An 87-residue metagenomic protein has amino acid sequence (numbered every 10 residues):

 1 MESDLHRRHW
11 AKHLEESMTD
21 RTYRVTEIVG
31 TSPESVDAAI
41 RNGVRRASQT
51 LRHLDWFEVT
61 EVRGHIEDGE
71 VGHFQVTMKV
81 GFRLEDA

Functional and structural regions predicted by a protein language model:
E2-L5, S48-Q49, I66, F74: Alpha-helical protein-protein interaction elements
E2-S17: Short, Lys/Arg-enriched N-terminal segments with co-localized hydrophobic residues within the first ~10-30 amino acids
H6-R8, D20-Y23, R45, L51 (+2 more regions): Short, intrinsically disordered low-complexity segments
H13, E27-G30, G69, E85: A periodicity- and composition-biased signal for non-globular, repetitive helical segments
T19-T22, T26-I28, N42, E61-I66 (+1 more regions): Amphipathic alpha-helical hairpins
R21-W56: Short, well-ordered alpha-helical segments
S48, H53-W56, T60, H65 (+1 more regions): A generic, residue-level signal for flexible/boundary positions that often mark functional hotspots
R63-A87: A cross-kingdom feature marking charged/low-complexity
